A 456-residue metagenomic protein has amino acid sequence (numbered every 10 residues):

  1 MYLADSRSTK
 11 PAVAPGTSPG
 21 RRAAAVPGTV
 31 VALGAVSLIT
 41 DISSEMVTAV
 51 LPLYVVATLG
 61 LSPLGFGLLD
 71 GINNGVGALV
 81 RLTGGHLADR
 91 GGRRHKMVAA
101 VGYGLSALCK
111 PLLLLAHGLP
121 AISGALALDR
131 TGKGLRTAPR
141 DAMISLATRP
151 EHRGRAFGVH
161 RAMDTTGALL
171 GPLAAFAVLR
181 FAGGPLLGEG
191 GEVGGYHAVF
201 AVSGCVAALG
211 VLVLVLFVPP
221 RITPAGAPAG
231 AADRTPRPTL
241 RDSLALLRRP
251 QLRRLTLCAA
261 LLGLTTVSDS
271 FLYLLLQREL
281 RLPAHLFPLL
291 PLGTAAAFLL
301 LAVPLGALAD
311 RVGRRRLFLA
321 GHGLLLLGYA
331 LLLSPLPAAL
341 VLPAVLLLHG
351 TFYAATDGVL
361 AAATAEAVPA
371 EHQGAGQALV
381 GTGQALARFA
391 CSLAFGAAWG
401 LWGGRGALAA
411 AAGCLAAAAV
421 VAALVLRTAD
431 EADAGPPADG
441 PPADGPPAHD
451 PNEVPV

Functional and structural regions predicted by a protein language model:
Y2-P27, P219-C258, D439, D444 (+1 more regions): Juxtamembrane intracellular "pre-TM" segments in multi-pass secondary transporters
G20-A78, Q251-L290: Helix-loop boundary and gating motifs at the non-cytosolic
L53-A57, L170-G194, A390-G406: Transmembrane alpha-helix termini and helix-breaking/packing motifs in multi-pass membrane transporters
V80-R93, L301-R314, W399: Helix-to-loop junctions at the C-terminal end of transmembrane segments in multipass secondary transporters
M97-P111, R316-L331, A412: Structural signature of the two symmetry-related core transmembrane helices
L135-T148, A355-V368: Intracellular juxtamembrane helix-capping segments at the cytosolic ends of symmetry-related transmembrane helices
A175, L179, G183, G204-P228 (+1 more regions): C-terminal membrane-cytosol helix-exit motif in multi-pass small-molecule transporters
R315-V359: C-terminal transmembrane helical hairpin of 12-TM major facilitator-type secondary transporters
